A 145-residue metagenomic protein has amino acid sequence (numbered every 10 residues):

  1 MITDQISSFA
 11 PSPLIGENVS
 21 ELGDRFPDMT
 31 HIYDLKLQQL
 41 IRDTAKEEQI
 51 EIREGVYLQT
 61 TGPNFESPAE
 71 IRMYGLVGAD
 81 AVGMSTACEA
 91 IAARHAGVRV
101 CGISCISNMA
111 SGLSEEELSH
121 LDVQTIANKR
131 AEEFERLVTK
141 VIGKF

Functional and structural regions predicted by a protein language model:
M1-C105, M109-S114, L121-F145: Glycine-rich phosphate- or other oxyanion-binding loops that anchor nucleotides, phosphorylated ligands
